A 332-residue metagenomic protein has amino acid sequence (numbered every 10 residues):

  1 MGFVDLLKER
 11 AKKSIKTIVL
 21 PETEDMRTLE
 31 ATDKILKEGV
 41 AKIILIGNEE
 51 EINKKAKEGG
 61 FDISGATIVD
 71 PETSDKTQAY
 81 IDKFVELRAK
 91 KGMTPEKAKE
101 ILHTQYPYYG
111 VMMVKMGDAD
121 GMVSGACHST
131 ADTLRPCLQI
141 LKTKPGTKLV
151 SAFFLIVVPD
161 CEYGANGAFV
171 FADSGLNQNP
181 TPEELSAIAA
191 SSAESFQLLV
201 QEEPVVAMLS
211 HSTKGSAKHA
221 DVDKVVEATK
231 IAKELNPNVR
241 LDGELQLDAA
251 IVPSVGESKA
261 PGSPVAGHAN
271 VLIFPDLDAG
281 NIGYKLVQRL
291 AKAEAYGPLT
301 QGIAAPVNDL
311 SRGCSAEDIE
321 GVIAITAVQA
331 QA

Functional and structural regions predicted by a protein language model:
M1-A266, V271-A332: Anion-binding alpha/beta catalytic cores of soluble intermediary-metabolism enzymes, centered on
